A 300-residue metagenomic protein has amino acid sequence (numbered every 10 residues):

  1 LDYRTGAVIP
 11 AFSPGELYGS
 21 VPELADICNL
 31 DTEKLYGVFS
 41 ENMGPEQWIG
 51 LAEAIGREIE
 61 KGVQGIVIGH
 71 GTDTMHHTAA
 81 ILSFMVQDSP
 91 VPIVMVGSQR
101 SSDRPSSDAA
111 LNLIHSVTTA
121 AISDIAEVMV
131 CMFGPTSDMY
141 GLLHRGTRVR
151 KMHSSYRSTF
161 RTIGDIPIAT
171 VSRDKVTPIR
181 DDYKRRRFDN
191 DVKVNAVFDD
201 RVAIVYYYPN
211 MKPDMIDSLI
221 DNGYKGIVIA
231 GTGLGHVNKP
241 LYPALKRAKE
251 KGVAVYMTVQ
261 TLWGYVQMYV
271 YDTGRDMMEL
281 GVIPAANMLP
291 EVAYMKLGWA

Functional and structural regions predicted by a protein language model:
L1-E58, P243: ATP/NTP phosphate-donor binding region
P10-L24, L142-I229, L234: Accessory alpha-helical/coil subdomains and C-terminal extensions that flank or cap enzyme catalytic cores
G62-M75, N222-L234: Short acidic, glycine-rich surface-loop motifs adjacent to enzyme active sites
I68-H70, V94-G97, M129-G134, Y206 (+2 more regions): Short beta-strand segments
I68-V91, V237-K246: Short Gly/Thr/Asp-enriched flexible loops that form oxyanion-binding sites at enzyme active sites
D88-P92, A126, E250-A254: A short helix->loop->beta-strand "cap" motif at the edges of active sites that frequently abuts
V96-R173: Internal gly/pro-rich beta-alpha loop/helix module that stabilizes soluble enzyme cofactors or their anionic handles
L234-A300: C-terminal non-catalytic interaction/assembly regions of soluble proteins
